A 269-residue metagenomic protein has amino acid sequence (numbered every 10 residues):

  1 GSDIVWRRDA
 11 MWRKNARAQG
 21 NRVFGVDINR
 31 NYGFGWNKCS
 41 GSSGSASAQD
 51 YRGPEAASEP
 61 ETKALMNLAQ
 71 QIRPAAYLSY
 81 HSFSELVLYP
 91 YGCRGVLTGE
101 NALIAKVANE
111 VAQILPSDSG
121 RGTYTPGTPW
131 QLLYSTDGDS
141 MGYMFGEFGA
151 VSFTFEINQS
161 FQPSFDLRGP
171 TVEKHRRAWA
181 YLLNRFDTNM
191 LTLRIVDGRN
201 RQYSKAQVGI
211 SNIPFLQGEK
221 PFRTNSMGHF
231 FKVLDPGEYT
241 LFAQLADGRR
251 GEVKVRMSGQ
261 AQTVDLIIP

Functional and structural regions predicted by a protein language model:
G1-S2: Short, conserved secondary-structure transition motifs
R7-V196: Metallocarboxypeptidase
F186, Y203, R223-N225, L234-P236 (+1 more regions): Surface-exposed coil/turn segments at beta-strand junctions on protein surfaces, enriched
R194-Q207: Structural motif
A206-I213, L241: Hydrophobic beta-strand segments
N212-L234: Short, acidic Ser/Thr/Gly-rich low-complexity loop/linker segments typical of extracellular and cell-surface proteins
P236-D247: A short, solvent-exposed beta-strand micro-motif common in secreted/extracellular proteins
L245-P269: Structured interaction patches on ligand/partner-binding surfaces of diverse proteins
